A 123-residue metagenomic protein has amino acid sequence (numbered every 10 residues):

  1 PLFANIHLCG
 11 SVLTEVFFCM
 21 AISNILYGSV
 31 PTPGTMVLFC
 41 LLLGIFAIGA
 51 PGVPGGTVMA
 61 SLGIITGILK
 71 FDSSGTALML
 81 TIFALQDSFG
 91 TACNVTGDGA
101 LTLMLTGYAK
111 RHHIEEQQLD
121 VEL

Functional and structural regions predicted by a protein language model:
P1-L8: Membrane-water interface at loop-to-transmembrane-helix junctions
L8-V16: Short glycine/threonine-rich loop-to-helix capping motif typified by GTGT followed within a few residues by an Asp-Pro
V16-L123: Transmembrane alpha-helical segments and their short flanking loops that form helix-hairpins/helix-helix interfaces
